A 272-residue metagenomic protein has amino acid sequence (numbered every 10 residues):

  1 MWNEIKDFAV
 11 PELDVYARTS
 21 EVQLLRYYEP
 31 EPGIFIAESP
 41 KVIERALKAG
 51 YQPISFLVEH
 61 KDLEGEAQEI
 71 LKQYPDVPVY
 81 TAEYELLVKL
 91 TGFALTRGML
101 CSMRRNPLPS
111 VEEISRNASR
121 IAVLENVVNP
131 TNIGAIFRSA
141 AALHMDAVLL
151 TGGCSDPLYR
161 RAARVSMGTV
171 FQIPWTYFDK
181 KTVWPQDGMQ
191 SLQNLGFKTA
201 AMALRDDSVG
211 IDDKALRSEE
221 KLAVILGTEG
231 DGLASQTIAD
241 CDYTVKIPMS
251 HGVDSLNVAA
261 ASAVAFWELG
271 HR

Functional and structural regions predicted by a protein language model:
M1-E66, C154-S155: Boundary-proximal intrinsically disordered activation/regulatory segments immediately upstream of a helical core
N3-A9, P78-E83, P174-W184, V245: Short acidic-hydrophobic, aromatic-tinged amphipathic segments that line or gate anion-handling sites
G65-D76, T237: Short, aromatic/basic amphipathic alpha-helical patches
L71-G92, T176: A glycine-rich helix N-cap at a beta->alpha junction
M99-C101, S139-L143, P157-F171, S235-R272: Structured adenosyl-cofactor binding patch, chiefly the S-adenosyl-L-methionine
P107-D207: RNA substrate-binding interface of SAM-dependent RNA methyltransferases
A200-V253: Active-site/ligand-binding-proximal alpha/beta "capping" segment
